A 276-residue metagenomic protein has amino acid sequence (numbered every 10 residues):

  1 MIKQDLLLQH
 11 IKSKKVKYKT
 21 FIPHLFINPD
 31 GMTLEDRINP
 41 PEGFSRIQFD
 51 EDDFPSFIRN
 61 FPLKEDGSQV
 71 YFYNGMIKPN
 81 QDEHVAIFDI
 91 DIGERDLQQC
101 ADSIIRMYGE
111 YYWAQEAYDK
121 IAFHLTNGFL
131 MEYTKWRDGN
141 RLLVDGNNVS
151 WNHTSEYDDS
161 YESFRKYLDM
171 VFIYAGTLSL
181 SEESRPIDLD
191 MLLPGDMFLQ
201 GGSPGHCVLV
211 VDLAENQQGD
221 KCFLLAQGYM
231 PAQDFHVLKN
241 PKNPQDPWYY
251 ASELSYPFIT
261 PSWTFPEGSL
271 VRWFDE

Functional and structural regions predicted by a protein language model:
K3-N80, E94-Q98: N-terminal module-boundary/linker segments of secreted carbohydrate-active enzymes
D89-R185: Extracellular-facing segments of soluble proteins and assemblies that are Gly/Ser/Thr-biased and enriched in aromatics
G109, E215, M230: Residue-level marker of positions within ordered structural domains that often coincide with functionally constrained
W113-E116, C207, N216-D220, D234-H236: Substrate-binding/catalytic groove segments of enzymes that remodel or degrade extracellular structural polymers
Y161-G219: ...with weaker cross-activation on analogous glycine-rich loops/strands in unrelated enzymes
K221-E276: Low-complexity, Gly/Ser/Thr/Pro-rich intrinsically disordered linker/tail segments
